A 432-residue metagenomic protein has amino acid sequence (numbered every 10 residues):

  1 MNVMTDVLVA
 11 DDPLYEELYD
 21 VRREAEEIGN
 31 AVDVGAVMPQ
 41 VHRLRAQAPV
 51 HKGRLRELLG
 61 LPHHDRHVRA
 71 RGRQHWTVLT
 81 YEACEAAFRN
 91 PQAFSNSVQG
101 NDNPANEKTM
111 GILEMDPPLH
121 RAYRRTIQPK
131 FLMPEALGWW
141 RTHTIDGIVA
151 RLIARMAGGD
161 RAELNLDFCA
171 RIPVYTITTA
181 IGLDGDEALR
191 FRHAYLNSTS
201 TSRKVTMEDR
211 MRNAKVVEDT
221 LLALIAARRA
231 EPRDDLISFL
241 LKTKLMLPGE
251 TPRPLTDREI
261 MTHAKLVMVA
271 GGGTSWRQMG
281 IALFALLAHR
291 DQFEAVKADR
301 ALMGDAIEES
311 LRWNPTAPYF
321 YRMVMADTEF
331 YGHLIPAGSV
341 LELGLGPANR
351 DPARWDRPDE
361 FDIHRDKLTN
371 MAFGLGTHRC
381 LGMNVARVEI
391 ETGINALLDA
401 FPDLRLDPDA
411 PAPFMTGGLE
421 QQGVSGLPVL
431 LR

Functional and structural regions predicted by a protein language model:
M1-R432: Cytochrome P450
